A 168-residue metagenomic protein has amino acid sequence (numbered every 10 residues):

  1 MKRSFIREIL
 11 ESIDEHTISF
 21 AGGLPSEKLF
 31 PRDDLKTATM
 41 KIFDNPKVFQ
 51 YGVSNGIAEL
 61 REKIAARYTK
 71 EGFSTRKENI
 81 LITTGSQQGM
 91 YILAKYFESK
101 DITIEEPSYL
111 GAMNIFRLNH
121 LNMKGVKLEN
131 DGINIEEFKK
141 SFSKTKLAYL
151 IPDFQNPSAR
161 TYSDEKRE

Functional and structural regions predicted by a protein language model:
M1-G52: N-terminal "arm"/small-domain region of PLP-dependent enzymes with the aminotransferase-like
K47-E168: Conserved core of the PLP fold type I
